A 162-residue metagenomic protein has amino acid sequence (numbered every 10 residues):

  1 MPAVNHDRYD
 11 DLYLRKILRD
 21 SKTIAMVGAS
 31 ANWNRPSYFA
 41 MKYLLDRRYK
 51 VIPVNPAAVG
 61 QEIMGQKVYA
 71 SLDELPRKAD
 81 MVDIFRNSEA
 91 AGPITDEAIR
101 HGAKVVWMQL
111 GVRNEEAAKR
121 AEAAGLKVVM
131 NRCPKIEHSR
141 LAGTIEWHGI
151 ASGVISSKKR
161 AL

Functional and structural regions predicted by a protein language model:
M1-D20: Short N-terminal or domain-adjacent regulatory/targeting segments
V4-D10, Q61-R77, D83-G92: Glycine-rich, highly charged phosphate/nucleotide-binding loops
N32-R35, M41-E62: NAD(P)-binding Rossmann-fold cofactor-contacting core
E97-A121: ADP-ribose/adenylate-binding Rossmann-like module
E115-H138: Short acidic, glycine/proline-enriched helix-loop-strand junctions
E137-L162: A charged, well-structured terminal subsegment
